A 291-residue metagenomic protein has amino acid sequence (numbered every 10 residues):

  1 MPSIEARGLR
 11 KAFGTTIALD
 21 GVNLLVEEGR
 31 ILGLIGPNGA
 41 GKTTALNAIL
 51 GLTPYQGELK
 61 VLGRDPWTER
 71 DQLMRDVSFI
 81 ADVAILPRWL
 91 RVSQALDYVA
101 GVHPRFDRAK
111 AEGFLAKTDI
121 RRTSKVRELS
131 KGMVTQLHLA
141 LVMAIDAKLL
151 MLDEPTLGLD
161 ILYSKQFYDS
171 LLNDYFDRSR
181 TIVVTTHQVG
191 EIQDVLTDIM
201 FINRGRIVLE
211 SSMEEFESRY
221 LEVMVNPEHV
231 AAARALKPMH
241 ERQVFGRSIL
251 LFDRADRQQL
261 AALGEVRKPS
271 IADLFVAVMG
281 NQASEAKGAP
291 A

Functional and structural regions predicted by a protein language model:
P37-G41: Walker A (P-loop) phosphate-binding loop of ABC-type ATPase nucleotide-binding domains
G51, Y55-T68, Q72-L73: Conserved ABC transporter NBD signature motif
A81-L137: ABC-family P-loop ATPase nucleotide-binding domains
L150-E154, L159: Catalytic Walker B motif of ABC-type/P-loop ATPase nucleotide-binding domains
Q166-F252: ABC transporter nucleotide-binding domain
H240, F245-A291: C-terminal coupling/interaction segments
